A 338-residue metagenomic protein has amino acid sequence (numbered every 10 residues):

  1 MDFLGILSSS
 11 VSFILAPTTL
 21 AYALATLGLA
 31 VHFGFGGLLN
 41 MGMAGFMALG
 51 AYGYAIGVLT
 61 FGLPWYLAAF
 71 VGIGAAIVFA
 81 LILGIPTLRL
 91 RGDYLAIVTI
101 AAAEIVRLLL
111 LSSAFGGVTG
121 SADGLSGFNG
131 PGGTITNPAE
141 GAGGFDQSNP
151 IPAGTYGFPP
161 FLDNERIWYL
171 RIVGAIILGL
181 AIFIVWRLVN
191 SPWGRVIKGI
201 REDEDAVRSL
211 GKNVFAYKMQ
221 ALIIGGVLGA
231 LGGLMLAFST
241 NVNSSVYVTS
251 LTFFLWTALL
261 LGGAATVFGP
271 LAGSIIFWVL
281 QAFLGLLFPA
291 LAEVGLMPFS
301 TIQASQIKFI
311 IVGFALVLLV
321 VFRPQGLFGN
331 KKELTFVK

Functional and structural regions predicted by a protein language model:
M1-K338: Transmembrane alpha-helices and adjacent helix-loop boundaries
